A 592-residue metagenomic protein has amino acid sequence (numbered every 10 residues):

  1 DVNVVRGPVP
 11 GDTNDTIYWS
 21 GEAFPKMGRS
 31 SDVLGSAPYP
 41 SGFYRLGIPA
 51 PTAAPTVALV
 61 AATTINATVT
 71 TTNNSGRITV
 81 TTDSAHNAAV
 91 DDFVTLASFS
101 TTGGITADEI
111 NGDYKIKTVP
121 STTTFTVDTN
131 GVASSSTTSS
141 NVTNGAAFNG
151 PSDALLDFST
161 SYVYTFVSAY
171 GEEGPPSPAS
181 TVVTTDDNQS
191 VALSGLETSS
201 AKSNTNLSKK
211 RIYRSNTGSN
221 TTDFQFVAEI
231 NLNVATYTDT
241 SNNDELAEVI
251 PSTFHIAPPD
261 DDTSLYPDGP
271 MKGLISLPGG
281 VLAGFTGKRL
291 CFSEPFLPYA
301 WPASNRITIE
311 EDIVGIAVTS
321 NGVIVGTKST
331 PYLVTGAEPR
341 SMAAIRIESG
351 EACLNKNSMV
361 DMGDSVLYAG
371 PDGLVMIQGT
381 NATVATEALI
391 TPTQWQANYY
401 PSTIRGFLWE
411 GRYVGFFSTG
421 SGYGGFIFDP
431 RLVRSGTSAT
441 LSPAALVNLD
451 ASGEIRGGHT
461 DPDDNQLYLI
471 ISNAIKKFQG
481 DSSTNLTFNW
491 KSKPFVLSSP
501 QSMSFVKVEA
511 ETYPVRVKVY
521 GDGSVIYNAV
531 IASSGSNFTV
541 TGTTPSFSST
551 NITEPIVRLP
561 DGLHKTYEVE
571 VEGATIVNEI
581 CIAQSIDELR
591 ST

Functional and structural regions predicted by a protein language model:
D1-T64, T217, T222-D223: Extended assembly-interface regions of large multimeric machines
D1-Y18, S159, N188-S190, E351-L354 (+3 more regions): Beta-sheet repeat architectures centered on beta-propellers
S36-P38, E173, N220-T222, L246-E248 (+5 more regions): Beta-strand initiation motifs
P40-A62, D153-S159, V167-E197, I256-F407: Beta-propeller and closely related beta-pinwheel folds
T63-A154, S194-R211, S215-Y266: Small/polar beta-strand repeat architecture
T95, V163-T165, R211-Y213, R516-Y520: Beta-strand signatures of extracellular beta-sandwich domains
Y114-I116, A179-V182, Q225-A235, Y527-S546: Solvent-exposed serine/threonine-rich low-complexity stretches and specific carbohydrate-binding patches
A169-E172, S219-N220, A574-I580: Short acidic/polar inter-strand loop motif in beta-rich domains
